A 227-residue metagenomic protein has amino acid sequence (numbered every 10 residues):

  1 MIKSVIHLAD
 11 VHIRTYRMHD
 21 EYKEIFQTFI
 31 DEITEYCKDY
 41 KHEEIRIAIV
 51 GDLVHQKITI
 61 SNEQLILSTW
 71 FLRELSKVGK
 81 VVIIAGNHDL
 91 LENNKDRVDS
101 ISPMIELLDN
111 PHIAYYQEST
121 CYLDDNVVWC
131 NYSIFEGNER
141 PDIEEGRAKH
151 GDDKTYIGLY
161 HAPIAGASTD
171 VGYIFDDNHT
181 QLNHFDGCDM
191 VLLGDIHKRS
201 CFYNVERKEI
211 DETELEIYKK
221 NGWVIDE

Functional and structural regions predicted by a protein language model:
M1-F71, K149-D152: N-terminal active-site segment of His-dependent metallophosphoesterases
I2, R140, K154, E214 (+1 more regions): Low-complexity, intrinsically disordered short peptide segments enriched in small/polar/basic residues
L8, Y132, T213: Hydrophobic residues at beta-strand termini and immediately following loops that shape nucleotide-binding pockets
R46, I58-E209: His/Asp/Glu-rich metal-coordinating catalytic cores of metallo-dependent phosphodiesterases/hydrolases acting on
T120-L123, R207-G222, D226-E227: Binuclear metal-dependent phosphoesterase catalytic core
